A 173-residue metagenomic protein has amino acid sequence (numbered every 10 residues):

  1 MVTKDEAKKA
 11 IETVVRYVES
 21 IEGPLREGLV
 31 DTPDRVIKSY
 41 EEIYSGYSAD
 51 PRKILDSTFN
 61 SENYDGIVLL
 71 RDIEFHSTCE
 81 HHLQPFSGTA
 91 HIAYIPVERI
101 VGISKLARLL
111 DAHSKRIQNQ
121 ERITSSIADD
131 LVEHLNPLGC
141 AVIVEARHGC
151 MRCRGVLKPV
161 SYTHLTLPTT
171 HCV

Functional and structural regions predicted by a protein language model:
M1-L165: A domain-level signal for the structural core that forms small-molecule/cofactor-binding pockets and catalytic centers
H164-V173: Single conserved hydrophobic/aromatic residue that forms the stacking wall/gate of nucleotide- or nucleobase-binding
